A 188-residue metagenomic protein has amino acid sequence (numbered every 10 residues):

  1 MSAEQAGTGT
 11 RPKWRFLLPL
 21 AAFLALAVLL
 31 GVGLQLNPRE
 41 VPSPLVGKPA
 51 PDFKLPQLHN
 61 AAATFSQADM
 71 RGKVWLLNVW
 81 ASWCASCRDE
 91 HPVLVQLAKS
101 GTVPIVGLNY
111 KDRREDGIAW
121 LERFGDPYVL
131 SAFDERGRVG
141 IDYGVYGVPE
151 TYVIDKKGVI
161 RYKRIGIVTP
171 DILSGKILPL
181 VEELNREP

Functional and structural regions predicted by a protein language model:
M1-P56, P188: N-terminal targeting signals for export/organelle localization
F16, E122-P127, D134-N185: Thiol/disulfide oxidoreductase modules built on the thioredoxin-like
Q35-L36, P56-A62, S131-D134: Short gly/ser/thr-rich secondary-structure transition/capping motifs
D52, T102-V103, Y128-V129: A generic structural signal for alpha->beta connector loops
F53-L76: A short beta-strand-turn-helix
K73-W75, V79-W83, G147: Short pre-active-site segment immediately N-terminal to redox-active cysteine/selenocysteine motifs in thiol-based
L76-N78, G107, V153: Hydrophobic beta-strand core positions in alpha/beta domains
R88-G125, E135-I141, G175: Structural microenvironment flanking redox-active thiols in thiol-disulfide oxidoreductases
